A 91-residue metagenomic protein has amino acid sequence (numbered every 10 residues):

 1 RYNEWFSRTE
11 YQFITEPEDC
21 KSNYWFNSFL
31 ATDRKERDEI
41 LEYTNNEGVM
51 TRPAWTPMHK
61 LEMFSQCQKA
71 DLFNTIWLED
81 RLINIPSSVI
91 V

Functional and structural regions predicted by a protein language model:
R1-V91: PLP-dependent aminotransferase class I/II
